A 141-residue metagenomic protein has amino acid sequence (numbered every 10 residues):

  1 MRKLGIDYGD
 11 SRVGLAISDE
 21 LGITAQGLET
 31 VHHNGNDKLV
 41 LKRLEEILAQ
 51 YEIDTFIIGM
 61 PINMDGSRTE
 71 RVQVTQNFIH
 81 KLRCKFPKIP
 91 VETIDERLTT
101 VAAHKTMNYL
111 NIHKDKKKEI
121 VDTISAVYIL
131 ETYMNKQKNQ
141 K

Functional and structural regions predicted by a protein language model:
R2-K3, S11-K141: Phosphate- and other anionic-substrate recognition elements at nucleic-acid/protein interfaces
D7: Conserved catalytic-loop position in the HRD/HxD motif
